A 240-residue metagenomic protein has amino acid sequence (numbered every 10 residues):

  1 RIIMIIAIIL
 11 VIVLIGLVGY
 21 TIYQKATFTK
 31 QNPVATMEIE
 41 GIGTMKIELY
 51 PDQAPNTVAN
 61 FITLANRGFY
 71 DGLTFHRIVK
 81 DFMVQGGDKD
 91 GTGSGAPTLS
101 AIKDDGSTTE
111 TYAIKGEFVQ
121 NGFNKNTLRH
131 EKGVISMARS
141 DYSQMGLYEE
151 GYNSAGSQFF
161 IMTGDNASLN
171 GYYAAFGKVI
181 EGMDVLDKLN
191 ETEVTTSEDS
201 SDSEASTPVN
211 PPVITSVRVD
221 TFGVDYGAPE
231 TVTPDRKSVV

Functional and structural regions predicted by a protein language model:
R1-S238: Cyclophilin-like peptidyl-prolyl cis-trans isomerases
